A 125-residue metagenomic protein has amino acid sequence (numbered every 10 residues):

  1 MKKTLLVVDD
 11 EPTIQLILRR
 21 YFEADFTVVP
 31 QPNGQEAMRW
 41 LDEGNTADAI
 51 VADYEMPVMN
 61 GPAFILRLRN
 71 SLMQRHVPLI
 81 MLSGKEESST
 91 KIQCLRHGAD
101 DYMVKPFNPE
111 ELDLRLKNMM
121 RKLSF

Functional and structural regions predicted by a protein language model:
P12-P30: Two-component/phosphorelay signaling modules centered on CheY-like receiver
P32-A49: Acidic, metal-coordinating helix/loop segments flanking the phosphotransfer/catalytic sites of two-component signaling
M56: Receiver (REC) domain active-site loop signature in two-component systems and cognate sites in sensor histidine kinases
K85-E86: Short, conserved "switch-loop" micro-motifs in signal-transduction and mechanochemical regulators
F107-L116: C-terminal output helix
